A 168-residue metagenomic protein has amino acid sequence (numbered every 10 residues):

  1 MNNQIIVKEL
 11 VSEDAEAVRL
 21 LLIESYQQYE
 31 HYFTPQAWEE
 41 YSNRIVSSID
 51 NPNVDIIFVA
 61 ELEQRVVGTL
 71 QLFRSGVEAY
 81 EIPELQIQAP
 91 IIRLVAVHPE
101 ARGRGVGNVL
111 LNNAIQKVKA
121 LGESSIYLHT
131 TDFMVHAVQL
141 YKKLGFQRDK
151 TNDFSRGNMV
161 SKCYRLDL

Functional and structural regions predicted by a protein language model:
M1-N3: Basic/polar N-terminal segments that are highly enriched at the extreme N-terminus, encompassing both cleavable
S12-L94, H98-P99, L111-N113, F154 (+1 more regions): Acetyl-CoA-dependent GNAT
L21-S25, Q86-Q88, S124-Y127, T131-L144 (+1 more regions): C-terminal "cap" of GNAT-fold acetyltransferases
D50, K119-A120: Residue-level signal for alpha-helix termini/capping positions
Q64, G68, G105-G107, G145: Conserved phosphate-binding and hydrolysis motifs of nucleotide-dependent enzymes
V97, G103-Q116, K143: Conserved acetyl-CoA-binding loop-helix of GNAT-fold acetyltransferases
R104, L121-S124: Short coil/turn segments at alpha/beta junctions that flank glycine-rich nucleotide-binding fingerprints
